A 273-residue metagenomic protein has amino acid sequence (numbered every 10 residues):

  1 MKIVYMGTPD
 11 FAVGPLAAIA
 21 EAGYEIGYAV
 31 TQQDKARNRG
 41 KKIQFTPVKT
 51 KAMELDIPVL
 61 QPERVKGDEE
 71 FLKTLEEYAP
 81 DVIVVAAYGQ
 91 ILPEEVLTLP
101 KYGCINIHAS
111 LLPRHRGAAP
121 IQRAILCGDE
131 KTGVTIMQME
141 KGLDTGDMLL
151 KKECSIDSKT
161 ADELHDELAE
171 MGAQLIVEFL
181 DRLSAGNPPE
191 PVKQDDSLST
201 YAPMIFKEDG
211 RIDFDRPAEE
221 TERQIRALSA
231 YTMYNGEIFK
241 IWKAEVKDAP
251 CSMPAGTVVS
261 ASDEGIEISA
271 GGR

Functional and structural regions predicted by a protein language model:
M1-I43: N-terminal Rossmann-like dinucleotide-binding module
K2, E25, D56-P58, G103: Conserved beta-strand segments of alpha/beta enzyme cores
T8-F11, R64-G67, Y88-Q90: Short beta->alpha connector loops
A22-E25, Q32, V82-S199: Donor/substrate-binding cores of folate-linked one-carbon enzymes
T31-R37, Q44-R64: Conserved nucleotide-sugar phosphate-binding/catalytic loop shared by glycosyltransferases and other
D68-A79: Short amphipathic alpha-helix with an adjacent loop that forms part of the alpha/beta core around
D196-R273: Internal anion-binding site segments
